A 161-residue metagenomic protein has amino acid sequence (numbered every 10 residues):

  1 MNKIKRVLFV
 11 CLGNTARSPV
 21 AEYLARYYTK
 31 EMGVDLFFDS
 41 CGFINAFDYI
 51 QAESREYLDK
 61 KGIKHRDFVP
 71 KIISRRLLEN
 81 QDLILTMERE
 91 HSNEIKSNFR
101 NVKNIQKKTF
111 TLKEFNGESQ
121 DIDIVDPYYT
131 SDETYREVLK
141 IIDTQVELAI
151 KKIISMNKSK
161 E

Functional and structural regions predicted by a protein language model:
M1-Q81, I153-K160: Conserved active-site segments centered on acidic
L83, N93-E161: Phosphate-binding/catalytic loops
T86-M87: Short beta-strand scaffold positions
